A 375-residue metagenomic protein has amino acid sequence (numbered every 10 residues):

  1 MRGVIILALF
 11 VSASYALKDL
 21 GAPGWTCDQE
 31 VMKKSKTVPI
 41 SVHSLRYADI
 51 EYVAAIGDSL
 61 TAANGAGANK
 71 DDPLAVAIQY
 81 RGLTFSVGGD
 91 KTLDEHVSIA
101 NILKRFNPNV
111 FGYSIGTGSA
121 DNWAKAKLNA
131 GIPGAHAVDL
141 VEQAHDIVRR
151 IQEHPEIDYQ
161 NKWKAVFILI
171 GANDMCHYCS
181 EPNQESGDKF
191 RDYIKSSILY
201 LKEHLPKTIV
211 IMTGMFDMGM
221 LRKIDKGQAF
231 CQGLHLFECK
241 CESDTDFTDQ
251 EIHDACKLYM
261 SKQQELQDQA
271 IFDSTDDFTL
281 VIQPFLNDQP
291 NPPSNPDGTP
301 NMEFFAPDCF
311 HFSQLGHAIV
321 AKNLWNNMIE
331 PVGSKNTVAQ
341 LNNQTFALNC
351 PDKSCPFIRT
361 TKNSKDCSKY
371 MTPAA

Functional and structural regions predicted by a protein language model:
I5, A13-E51, F230-C231, H235-A375: Conserved catalytic region of serine esterases and O-acyltransferases that act on ester linkages in lipids
P39-Y47, G112-S119, I147-K162, L199-L205 (+2 more regions): Surface-exposed acidic, glycine-flexible loop patches that form ligand/cofactor-binding and adhesion interfaces
Y52-N64, N101, G112, A126-G131 (+5 more regions): Structural recognition of the beta-strand scaffold that forms the well-ordered cores of secreted hydrolase catalytic
S59-A63, T117-A120, I132-A137, G171-H177 (+3 more regions): Solvent-exposed loop/turn segments at secondary-structure junctions within structured extracellular/periplasmic domains
N64-N69, I115, L140-V141, H177-P182 (+3 more regions): Short, solvent-exposed loop/turn and secondary-structure capping segments
G67-K91, H177-N183, K226-Q250, M302: A solvent-exposed, charged loop/short amphipathic helix patch at secondary-structure junctions
D71-K195, L199: Conserved SGNH/GDSL esterase-like catalytic core that processes O-acyl groups on lipids and polysaccharides
E95-N109, S196-I209, I252-V281: A structural motif corresponding to the C-terminal end of an alpha-helix and its immediate exit/capping segment
